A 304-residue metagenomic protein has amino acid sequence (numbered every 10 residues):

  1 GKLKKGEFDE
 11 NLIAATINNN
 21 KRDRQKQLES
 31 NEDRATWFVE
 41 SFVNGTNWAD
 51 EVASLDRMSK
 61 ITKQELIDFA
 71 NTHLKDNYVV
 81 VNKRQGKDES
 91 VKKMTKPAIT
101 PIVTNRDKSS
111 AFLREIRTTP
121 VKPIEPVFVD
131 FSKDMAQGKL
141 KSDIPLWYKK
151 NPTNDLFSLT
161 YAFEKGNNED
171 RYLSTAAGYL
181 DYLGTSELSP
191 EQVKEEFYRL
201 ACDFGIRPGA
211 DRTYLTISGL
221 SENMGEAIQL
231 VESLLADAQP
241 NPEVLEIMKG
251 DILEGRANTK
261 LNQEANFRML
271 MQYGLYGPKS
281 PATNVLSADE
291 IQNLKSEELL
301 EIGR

Functional and structural regions predicted by a protein language model:
G1-K4, F8-S59, V79-R84, V91-K92 (+4 more regions): M16 family metallopeptidases and their MPP-like homologs
Q25, A49-A162: Proteolytic maturation boundary segments
Q64, I144, E196-C202, Q292-I302: Short amphipathic beta-strand starts and helix->beta connectors
N77-Y78, K279, S296-R304: Non-catalytic, conformational "gating/processing" segments within enzyme and secreted inhibitor domains
